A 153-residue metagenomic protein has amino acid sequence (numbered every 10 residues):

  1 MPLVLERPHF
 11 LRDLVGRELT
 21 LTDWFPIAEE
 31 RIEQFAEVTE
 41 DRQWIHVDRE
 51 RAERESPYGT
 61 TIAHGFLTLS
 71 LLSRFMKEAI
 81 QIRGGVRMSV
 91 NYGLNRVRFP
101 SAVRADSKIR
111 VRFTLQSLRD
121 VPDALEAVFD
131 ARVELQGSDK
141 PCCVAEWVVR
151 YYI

Functional and structural regions predicted by a protein language model:
M1-L14, F99-I153: HotDog/MaoC-like acyl-thioester-processing domains
P2-A63: Catalytic strand-loop segment that frames the active site of acyl-thioester-processing enzymes
R17, L21-D23, R31, D41-Q43 (+3 more regions): A generic structural signal for short beta-strands and their flanking turns/coil linkers
T20, W24-P26, R98, V148-R150: Generic structural detector for well-ordered beta-strands
L21, S70, V111-F113: A generic structural signal for residues embedded in beta-strands
G59-T60, S73-R112: Hydrophobic beta-strand-centered segment that forms part of the acyl-chain substrate-binding groove
